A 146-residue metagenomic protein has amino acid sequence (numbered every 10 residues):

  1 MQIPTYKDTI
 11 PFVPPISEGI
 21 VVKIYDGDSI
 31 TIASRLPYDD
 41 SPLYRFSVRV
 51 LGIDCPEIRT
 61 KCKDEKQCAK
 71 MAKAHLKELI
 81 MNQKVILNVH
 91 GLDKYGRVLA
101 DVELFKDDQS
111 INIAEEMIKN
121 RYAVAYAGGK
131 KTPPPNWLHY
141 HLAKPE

Functional and structural regions predicted by a protein language model:
M1-E146: Small beta-barrel nucleic-acid-binding modules, primarily SNase/OB-fold domains and secondarily Tudor-like barrels
